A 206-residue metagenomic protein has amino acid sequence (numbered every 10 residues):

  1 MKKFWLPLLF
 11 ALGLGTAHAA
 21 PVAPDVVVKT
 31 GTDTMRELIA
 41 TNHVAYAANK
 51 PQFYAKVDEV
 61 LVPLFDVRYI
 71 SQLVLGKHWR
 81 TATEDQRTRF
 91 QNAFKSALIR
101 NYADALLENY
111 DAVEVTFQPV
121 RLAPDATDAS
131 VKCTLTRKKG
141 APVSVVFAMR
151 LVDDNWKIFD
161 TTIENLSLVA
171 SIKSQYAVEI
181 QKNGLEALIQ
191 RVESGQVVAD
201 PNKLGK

Functional and structural regions predicted by a protein language model:
M1-L6: Bacterial N-terminal signal peptides that target proteins for export
P7-G15: Bacterial N-terminal signal peptides
P21-Y102: Early exported N-terminus immediately downstream of N-terminal targeting peptides
V22, E37, T41-V44, A48 (+8 more regions): Surface-exposed, polar/charged faces of alpha-helical domains in mature secreted/periplasmic/lumenal proteins
W79, S96-A97, R137, E164-L168: Solvent-exposed loop/turn segments at secondary-structure junctions within structured extracellular/periplasmic domains
R100-V143, G195-K206: Surface-exposed, charged secondary-structure patches
P142-A170: Short beta-strand edge/turn micro-motifs at domain boundaries
D160-K206: Low-complexity, intrinsically disordered terminal/linker segments enriched in charged and Gly/Pro repeats
